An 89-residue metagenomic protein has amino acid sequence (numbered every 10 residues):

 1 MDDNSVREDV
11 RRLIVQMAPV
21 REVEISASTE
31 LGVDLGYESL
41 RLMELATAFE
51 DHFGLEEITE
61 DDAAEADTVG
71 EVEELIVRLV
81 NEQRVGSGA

Functional and structural regions predicted by a protein language model:
D2-Y37, R41-T47, D51-A89: Phosphopantetheine-dependent thiolation modules in NRPS/PKS and related acyl-activating systems
